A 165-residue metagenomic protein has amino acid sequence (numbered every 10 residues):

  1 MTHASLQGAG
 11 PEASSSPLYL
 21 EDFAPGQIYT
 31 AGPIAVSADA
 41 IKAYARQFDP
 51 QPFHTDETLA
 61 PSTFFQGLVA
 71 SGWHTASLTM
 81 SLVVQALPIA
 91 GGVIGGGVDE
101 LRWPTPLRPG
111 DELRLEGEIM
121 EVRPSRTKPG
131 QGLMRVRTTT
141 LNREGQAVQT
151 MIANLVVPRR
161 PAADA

Functional and structural regions predicted by a protein language model:
M1-A24, W103, L107-E112, E116-A165: HotDog/MaoC-like acyl-thioester-processing domains
T2-G96, A162-A165: Hot-dog-fold acyl-thioester-processing enzymes
I89-G96, L101, T105-P109: Mid-chain, well-packed structural core segment of small domains
